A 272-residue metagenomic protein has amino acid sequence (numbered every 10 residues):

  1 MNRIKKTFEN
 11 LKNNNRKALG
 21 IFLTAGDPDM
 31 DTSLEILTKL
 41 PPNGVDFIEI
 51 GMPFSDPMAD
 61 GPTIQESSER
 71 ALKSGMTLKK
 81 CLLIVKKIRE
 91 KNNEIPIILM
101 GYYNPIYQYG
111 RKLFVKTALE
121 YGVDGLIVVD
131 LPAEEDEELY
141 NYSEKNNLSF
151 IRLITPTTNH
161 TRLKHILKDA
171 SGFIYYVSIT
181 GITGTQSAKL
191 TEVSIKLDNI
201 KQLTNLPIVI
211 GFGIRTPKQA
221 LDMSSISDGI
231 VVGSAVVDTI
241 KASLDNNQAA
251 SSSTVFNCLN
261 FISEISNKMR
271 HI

Functional and structural regions predicted by a protein language model:
M1-E94, Q108-R111, K168, S251-N257 (+1 more regions): Conserved N-terminal beta1-alpha1 strand-loop-helix module at the mouth
M1-L11, D56-E66, M76-I88, I106-L113 (+5 more regions): Active-site-adjacent beta->alpha loops and helix N-cap segments on the catalytic face of soluble alpha/beta enzymes
L19-L23, I48-I50, I97-G101, L126-V128 (+4 more regions): Hydrophobic faces of well-ordered beta-strands that scaffold small-molecule active sites in alpha/beta enzyme cores
M30-L40, T158-K168, I210, I214-I230: Catalytic cores of alpha/beta
V45-D56, G125-I127, Y176-G184, G213 (+1 more regions): Glycine-rich phosphate-binding active-site loops on the catalytic face of alpha/beta enzymes
T63-I98, N141-I151, T155, E192-I208 (+1 more regions): Alpha-helix-loop-beta-strand connector modules within alpha/beta enzyme cores
L113-K116, Y175-T180, G184-G229: Active-site/ligand-binding-proximal alpha/beta "capping" segment
D198-T204, R215-I272: Alpha/beta catalytic cores of nucleotide-metabolism and tRNA/nucleoside-modifying enzymes
